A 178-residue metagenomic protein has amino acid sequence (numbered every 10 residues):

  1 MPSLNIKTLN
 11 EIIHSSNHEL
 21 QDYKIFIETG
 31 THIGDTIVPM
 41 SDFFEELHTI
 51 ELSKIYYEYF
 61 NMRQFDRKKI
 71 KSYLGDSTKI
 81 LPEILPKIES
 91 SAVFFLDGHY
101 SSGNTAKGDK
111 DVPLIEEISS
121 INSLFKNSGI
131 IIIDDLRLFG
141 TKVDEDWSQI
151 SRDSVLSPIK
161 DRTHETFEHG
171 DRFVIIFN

Functional and structural regions predicted by a protein language model:
M1-V93, H99-N178: A short alpha-helical cap/connector motif
